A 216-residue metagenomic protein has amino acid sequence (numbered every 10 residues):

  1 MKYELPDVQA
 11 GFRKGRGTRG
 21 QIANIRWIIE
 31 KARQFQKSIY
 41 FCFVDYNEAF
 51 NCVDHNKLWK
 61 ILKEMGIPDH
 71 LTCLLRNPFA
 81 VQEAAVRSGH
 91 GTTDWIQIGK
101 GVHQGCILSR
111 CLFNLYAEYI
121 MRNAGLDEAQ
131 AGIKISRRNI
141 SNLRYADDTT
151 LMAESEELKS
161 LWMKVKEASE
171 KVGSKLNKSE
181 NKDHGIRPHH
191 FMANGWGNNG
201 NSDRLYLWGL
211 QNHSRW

Functional and structural regions predicted by a protein language model:
M1-W216: Nucleotidyl polymerases of mobile genetic elements and RNA viruses
